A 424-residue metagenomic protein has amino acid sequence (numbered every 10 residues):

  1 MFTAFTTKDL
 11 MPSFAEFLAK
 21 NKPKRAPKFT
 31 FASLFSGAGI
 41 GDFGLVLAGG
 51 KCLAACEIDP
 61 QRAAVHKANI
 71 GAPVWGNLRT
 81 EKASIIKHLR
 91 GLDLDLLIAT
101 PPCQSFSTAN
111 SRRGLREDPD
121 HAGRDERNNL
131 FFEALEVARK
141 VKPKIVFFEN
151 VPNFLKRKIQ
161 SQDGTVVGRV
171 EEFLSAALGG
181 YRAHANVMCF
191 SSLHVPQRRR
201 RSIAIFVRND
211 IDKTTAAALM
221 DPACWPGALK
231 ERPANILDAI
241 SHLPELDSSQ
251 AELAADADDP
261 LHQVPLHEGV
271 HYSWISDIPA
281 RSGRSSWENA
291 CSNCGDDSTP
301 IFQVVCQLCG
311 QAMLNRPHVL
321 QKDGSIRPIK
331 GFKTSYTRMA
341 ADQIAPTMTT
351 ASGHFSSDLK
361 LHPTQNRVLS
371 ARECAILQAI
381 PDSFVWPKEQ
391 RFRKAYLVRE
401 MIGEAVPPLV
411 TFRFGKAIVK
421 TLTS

Functional and structural regions predicted by a protein language model:
M1-C52, R201-S424: S-adenosyl-L-methionine-dependent DNA methyltransferase catalytic core
F2-I145, V151-G168: Core alpha/beta nucleotide-donor-binding catalytic domains of modification enzymes
I70, P101, S105, L155-K158 (+5 more regions): A generic secondary-structure signal for well-formed alpha-helical elements
W75, P152, G180-S192: Conserved S-adenosyl-L-methionine
F131, L135, E171, P408-G415: Short, amphipathic alpha-helical "lid/cap" segments that border enzyme active or binding sites
K140-K144, A176-R182, V207-A218: Secondary-structure boundary elements
D163-A183: Conserved Class I S-adenosyl-L-methionine
L193-Q197: Short glycine-biased active-site loop of nucleotidyltransferases that positions the nucleotide triphosphate and helps
